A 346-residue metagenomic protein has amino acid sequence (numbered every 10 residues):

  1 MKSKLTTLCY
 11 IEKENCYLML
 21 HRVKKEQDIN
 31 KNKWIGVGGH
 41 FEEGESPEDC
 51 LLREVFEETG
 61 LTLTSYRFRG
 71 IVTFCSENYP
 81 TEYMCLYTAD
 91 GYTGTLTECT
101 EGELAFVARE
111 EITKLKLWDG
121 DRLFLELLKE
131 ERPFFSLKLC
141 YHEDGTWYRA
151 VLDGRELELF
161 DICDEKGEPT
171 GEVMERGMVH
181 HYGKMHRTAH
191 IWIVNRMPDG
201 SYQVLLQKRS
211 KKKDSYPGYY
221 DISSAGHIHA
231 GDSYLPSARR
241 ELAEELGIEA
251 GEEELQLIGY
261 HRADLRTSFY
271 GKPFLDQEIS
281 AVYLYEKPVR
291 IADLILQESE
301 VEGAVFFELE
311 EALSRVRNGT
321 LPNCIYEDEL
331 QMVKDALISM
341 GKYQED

Functional and structural regions predicted by a protein language model:
M1-L8, E14, R155-P198: Acidic, metal-coordinating catalytic segment for phosphate/diphosphate chemistry, firing primarily on the Nudix
L5-T7, N15, E82-C85, G102 (+5 more regions): Change "...and in nucleic-acid phosphodiester-cleaving endonucleases..." to "...and in nucleic-acid processing enzymes
I11, L86-D90, F106, I193-N195 (+2 more regions): Short, well-ordered beta-strand micro-motif
C16, R67, T146, K166-E172 (+1 more regions): Residue-level signal for well-ordered, solvent-exposed loop/turn and beta-edge residues enriched in charged/polar side
Y17-E57, E143-R155, M178-T188, D199-R240 (+1 more regions): Conserved Nudix-box catalytic region and its N-terminal flanking loop in Nudix hydrolases and closely related
G60-T95, S210-K211, A243-I291: Active-site segment of metal-dependent pyrophosphate-handling enzymes, primarily the Nudix hydrolase catalytic core
C99-L157, G218-Y220, S224, G259-Y270 (+1 more regions): Nudix hydrolase/Nudix homology domain
